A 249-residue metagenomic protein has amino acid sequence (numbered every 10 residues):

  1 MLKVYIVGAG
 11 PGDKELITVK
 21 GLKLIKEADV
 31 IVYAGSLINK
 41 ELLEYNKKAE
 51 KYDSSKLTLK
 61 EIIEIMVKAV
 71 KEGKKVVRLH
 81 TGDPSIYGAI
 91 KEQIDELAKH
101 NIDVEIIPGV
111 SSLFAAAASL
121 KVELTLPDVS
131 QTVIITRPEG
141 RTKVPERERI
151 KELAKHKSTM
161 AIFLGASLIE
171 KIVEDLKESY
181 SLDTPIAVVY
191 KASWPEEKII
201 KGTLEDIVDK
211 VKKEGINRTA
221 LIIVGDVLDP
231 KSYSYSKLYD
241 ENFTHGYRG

Functional and structural regions predicted by a protein language model:
M1-V110, A115, V208, A220 (+1 more regions): Class I S-adenosyl-L-methionine
L2, D13, D83-H156, K198-K201: Class I SAM-dependent methyltransferase SAM-binding "motif I" and its flanking Rossmann-like core
L2-I6, E61, E72-V76, T132 (+2 more regions): A contiguous loop/helix-start segment that scaffolds small-molecule binding in enzyme catalytic cores
L22, L43, K68, L124-L126 (+3 more regions): Short secondary-structure boundary/capping segments
E44-Y45, S119-L120, D175: Residue-level signal for well-ordered alpha-helical positions
E50-K51, L124, T184: Secondary-structure boundary/capping signal
